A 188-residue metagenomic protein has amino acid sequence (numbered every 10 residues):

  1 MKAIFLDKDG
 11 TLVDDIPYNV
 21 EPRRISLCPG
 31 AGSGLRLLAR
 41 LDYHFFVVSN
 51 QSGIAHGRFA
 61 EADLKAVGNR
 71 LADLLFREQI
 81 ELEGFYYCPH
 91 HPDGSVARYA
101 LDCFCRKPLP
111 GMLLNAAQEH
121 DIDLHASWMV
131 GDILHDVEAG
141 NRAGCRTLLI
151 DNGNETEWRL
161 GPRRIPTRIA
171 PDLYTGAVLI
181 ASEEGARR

Functional and structural regions predicted by a protein language model:
M1-V47: Active-site neighborhood of HAD-like aspartate-dependent phosphohydrolases
Y18-S26, F59-A62, Y99-C103: Short glycine-enriched, charge-decorated loop/helix-capping segments at active-site entrances that position
A31, L35-L74, I80-G94, G140: Substrate-recognition element of Asp-dependent hydrolases with the DxDx(T/V) motif
N50-Q51, D151-N154, L173: Short secondary-structure boundary segments
F104-V137: Conserved Lys-Pro-Asp/Glu-containing loop-to-beta segment of HAD-superfamily phosphomonoesterases, centered on
H125-R168: Acidic, Mg2+-coordinating phosphoryl-transfer loop and its flanking beta/alpha structural elements, shared across
T167-G176: Short acidic-hydrophobic, aromatic-tinged amphipathic segments that line or gate anion-handling sites
